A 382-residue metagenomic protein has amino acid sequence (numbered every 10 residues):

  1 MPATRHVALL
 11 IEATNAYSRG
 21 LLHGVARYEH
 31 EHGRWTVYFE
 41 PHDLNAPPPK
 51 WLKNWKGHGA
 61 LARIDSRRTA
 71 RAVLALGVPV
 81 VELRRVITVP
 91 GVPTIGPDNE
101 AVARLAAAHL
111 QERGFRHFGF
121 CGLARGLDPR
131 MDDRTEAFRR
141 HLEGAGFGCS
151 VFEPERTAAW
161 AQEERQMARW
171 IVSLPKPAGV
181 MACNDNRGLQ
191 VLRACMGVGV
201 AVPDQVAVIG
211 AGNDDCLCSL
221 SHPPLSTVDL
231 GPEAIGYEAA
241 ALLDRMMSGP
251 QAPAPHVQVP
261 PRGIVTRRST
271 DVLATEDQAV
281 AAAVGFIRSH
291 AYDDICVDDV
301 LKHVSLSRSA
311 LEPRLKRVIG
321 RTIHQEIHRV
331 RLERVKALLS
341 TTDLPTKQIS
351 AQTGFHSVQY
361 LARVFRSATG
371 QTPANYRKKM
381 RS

Functional and structural regions predicted by a protein language model:
M1-G59, R68-H303, E312-P313, R317 (+6 more regions): Bacterial carbohydrate/catabolite-sensing allosteric modules
D298, H324, K347, A374: Residues within the helices of the helix-turn-helix
L315-T322, R363-Y376: A secondary-structure capping/hinge motif
R321-Q325, H356: Recognition helix of helix-turn-helix DNA-binding domains
